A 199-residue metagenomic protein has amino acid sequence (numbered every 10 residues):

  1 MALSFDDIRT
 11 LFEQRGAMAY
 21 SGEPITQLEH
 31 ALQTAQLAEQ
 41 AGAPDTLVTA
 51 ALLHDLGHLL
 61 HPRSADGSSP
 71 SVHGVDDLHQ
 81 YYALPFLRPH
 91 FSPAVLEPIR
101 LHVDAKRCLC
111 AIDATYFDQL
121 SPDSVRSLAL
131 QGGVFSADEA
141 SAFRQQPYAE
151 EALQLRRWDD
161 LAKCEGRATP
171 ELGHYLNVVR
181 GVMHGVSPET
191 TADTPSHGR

Functional and structural regions predicted by a protein language model:
M1, A31-Q40: N-terminal-biased segments
M1-L11: Extended, non-globular alpha-helical segments
A2, Q27-L28, D77: Short alpha-helix boundary/capping motifs
D6, I25, V125-R199: Metal-dependent nucleotide-binding catalytic modules
D7, Q33, Y82: Short Gly/charged-rich anion-binding patches and loops
R9-L32, G57-L59, D66-S69: Active-site flanking loop/helix segments enriched in acidic
L11-R15, F86, P98, W158 (+1 more regions): Residues that form generic nucleotide/phosphate-binding pockets
L37-R157: Divalent metal-dependent catalytic cores for phosphoryl transfer on phosphate-bearing substrates
